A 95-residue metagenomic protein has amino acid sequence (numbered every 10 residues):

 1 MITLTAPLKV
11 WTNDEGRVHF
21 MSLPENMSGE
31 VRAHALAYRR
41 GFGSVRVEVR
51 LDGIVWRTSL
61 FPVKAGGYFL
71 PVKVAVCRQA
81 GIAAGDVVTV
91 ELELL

Functional and structural regions predicted by a protein language model:
M1-G67, D86: Long, compositionally biased stretches
G66-L95: C-terminal structural segments of small proteins and small subunits
